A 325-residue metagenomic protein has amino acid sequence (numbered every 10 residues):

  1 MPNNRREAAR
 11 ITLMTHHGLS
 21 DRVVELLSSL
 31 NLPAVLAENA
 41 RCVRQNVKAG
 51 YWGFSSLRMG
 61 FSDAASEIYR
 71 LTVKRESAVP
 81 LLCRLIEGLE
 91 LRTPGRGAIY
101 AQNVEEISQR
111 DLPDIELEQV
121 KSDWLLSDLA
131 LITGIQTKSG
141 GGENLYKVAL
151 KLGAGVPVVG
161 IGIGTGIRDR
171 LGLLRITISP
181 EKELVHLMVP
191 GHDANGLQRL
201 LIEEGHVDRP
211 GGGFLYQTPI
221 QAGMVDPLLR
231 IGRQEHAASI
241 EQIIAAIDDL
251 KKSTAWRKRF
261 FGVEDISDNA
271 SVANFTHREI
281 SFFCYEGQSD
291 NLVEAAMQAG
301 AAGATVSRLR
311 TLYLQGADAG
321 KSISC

Functional and structural regions predicted by a protein language model:
M1-C325: Positively charged, small/polar-rich N-terminal and surface patches that mediate targeting and assembly and bind
